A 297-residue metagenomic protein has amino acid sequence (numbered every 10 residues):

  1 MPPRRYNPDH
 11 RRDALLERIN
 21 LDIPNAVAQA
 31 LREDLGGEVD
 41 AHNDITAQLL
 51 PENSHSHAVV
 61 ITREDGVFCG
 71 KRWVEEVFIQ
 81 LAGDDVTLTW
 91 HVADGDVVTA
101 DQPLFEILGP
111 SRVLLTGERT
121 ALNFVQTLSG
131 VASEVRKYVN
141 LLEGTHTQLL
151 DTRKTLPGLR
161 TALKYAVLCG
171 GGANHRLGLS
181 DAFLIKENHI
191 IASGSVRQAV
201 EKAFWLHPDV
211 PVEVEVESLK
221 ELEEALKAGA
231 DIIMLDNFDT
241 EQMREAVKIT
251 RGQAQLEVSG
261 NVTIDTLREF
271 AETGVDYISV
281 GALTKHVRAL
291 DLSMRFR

Functional and structural regions predicted by a protein language model:
P2-A228, I232, R244-I249, Q255-E257 (+2 more regions): Acidic/glycine-rich phosphate/pyrophosphate-binding loops and surrounding catalytic core that coordinate Mg2+
N237, G260, A282: Short secondary-structure boundary segments
G260-T266: Small/polar glycine-rich anion-binding or flexible loop at a beta-alpha turn
S293-R297: Active-site loop ensemble at the mouth of alpha/beta enzyme cores that anchors a bound cofactor
